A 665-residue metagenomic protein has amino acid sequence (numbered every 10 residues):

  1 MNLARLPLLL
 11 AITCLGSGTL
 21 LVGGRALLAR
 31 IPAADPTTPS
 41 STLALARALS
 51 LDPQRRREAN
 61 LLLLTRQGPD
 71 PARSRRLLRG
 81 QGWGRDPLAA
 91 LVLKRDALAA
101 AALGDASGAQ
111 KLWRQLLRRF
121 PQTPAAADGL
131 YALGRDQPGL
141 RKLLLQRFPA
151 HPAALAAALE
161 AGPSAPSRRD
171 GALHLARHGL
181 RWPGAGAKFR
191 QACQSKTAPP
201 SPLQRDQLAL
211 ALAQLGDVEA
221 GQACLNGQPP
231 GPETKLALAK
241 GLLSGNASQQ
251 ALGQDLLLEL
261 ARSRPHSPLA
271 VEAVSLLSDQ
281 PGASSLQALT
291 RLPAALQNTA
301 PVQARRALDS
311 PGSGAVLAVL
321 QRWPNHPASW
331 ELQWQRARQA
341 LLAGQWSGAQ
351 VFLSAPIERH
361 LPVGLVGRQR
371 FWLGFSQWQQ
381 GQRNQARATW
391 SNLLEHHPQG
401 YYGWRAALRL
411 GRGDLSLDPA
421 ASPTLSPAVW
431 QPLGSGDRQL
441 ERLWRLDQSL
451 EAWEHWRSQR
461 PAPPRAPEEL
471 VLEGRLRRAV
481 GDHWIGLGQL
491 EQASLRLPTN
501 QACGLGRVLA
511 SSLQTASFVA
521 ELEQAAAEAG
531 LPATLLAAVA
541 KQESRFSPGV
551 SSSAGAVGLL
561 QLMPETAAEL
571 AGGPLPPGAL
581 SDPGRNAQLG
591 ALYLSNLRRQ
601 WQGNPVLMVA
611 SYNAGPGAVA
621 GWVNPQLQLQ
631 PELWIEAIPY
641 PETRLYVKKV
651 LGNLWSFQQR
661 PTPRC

Functional and structural regions predicted by a protein language model:
M1-R5: Positively charged n-region of N-terminal signal peptides that target proteins for export
P7-L10, C14, G18-A525, T534-K541 (+4 more regions): Alpha-helical solenoid repeat scaffolds
Q399-Y401, L415, R496-N500, R545-S551 (+2 more regions): Secretory-pathway/luminal and periplasmic proteins that interact with or process carbohydrate-rich
L408, A537-K541, L560-P564, A610 (+3 more regions): Generic alpha-helical structural context detector
R507-L513, V550-V557, G573-R585, R599 (+1 more regions): Short, contiguous acidic/charged loop-to-helix segments that flank catalytic cores in large enzymes
E523, G530-S547, G590-A591, M608-A614 (+1 more regions): Short, functionally critical alpha-helical segments immediately adjacent to catalytic or ligand/cofactor-binding
S547, S553-L575, R585-N596, G617 (+1 more regions): Substrate-binding/active-site groove segments that recognize and process beta-1,4-linked N-acetyl-hexosamine
G603, M608-P663: Catalytic and substrate-binding regions of cell-wall glycan-acting enzymes that process beta-1,4-linked
